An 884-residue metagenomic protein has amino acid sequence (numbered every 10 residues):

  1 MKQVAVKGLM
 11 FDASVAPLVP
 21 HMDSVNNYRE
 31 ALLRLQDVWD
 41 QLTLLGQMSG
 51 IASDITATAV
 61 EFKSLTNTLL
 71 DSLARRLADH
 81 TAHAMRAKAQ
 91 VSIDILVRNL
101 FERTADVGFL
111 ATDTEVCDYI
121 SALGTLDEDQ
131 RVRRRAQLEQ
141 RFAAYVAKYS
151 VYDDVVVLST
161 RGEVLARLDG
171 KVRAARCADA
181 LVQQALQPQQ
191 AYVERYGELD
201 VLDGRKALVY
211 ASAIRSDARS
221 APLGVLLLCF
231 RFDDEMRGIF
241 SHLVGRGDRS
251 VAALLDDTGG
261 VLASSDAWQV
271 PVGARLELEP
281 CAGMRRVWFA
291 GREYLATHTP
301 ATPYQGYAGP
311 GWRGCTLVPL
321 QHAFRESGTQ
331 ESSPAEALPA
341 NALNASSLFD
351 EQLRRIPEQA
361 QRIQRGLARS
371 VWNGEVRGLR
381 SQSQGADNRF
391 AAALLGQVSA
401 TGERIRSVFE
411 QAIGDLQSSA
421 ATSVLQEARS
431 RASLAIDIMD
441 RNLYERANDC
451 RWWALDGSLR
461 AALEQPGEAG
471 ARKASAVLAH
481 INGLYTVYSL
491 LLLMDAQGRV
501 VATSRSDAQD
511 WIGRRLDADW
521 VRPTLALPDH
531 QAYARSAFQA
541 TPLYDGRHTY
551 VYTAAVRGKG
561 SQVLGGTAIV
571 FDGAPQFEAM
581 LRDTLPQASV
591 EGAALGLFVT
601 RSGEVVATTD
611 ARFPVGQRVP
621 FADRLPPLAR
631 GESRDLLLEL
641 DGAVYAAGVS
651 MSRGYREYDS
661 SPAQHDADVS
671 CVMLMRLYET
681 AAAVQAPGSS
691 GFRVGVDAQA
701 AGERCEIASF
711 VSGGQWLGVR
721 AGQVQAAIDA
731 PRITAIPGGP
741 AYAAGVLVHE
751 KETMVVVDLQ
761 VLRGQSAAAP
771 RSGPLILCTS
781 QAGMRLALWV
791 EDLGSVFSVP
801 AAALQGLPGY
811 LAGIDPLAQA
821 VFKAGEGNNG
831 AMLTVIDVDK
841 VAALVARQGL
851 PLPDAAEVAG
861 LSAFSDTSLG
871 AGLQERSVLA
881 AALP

Functional and structural regions predicted by a protein language model:
M1-L77, A274-S423, R618-R693: Extracellular/periplasmic juxtamembrane segments that couple receptor/chemosensory ectodomains to their
Y28-Q190, L243, N373-H530, L581-T584: Extracytoplasmic/periplasmic sensory segments of membrane signal-transduction proteins
T112, V155-G162, V251-T258, W288 (+5 more regions): Short hydrophobic alpha-helical segments used for membrane anchoring or interfacial signaling
R131, R135, E139-C229, E235 (+5 more regions): Extracytoplasmic/periplasmic ligand-binding sensor regions of membrane-associated signaling proteins
R135-Y149, V225-P280, L320-S347, R472-Y485 (+2 more regions): Solvent-exposed, extracytoplasmic
R215-A221, Y304-A308, R557-Q562, Y655-D659 (+1 more regions): Flexible loop/coil segments at beta-strand boundaries within sensory signal-transduction domains
P222-L223, V261, V500, V563-L564 (+3 more regions): Glycine-rich acetyl-CoA-binding "A-motif" of GNAT/NAT acetyltransferases
Y678-P884: An acidic, low-aromatic, low-complexity terminal/linker signal
